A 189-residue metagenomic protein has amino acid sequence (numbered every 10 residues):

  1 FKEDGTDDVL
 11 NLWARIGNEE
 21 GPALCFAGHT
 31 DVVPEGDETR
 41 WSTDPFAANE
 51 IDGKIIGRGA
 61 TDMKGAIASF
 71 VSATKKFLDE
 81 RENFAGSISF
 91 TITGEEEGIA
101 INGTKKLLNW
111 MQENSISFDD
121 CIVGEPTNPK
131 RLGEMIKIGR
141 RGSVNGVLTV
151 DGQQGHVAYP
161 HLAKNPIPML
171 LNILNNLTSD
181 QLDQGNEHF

Functional and structural regions predicted by a protein language model:
F1-I56, D79-F84: Acidic/His- and Gly-rich active-site-bordering loop/insert found across diverse amide/peptide-bond hydrolases
D7, E19, W41, I116-S117 (+2 more regions): A generic structural signal for short, non-catalytic loop/turn and secondary-structure boundary residues
T30-D31, E35, I92-N102, H188-F189: Repeat-unit-sized solenoid/scaffold elements
T30-D31, L177-Q181: A common structural junction motif
T61, G65-T74, L78-S179: Fold-level recognition of mixed alpha/beta catalytic cores in primary-metabolism enzymes, strongest
Q181-F189: Flexible, glycine/charged-enriched surface loops at secondary-structure junctions
